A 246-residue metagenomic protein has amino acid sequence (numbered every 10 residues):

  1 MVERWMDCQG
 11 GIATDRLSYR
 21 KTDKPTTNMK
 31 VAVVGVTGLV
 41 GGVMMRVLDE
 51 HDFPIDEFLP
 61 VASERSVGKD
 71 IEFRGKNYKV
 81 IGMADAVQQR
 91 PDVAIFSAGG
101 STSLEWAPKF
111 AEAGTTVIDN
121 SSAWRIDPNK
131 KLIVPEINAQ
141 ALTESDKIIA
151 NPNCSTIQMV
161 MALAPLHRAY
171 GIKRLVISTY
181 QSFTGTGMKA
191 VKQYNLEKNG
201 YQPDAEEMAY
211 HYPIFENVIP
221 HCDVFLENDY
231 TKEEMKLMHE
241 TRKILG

Functional and structural regions predicted by a protein language model:
Y19, D23-I214: N-terminal Rossmann-like NAD(P) cofactor-binding subdomain of oxidoreductases, focused on the glycine-rich
F215-G246: Oxyanion-binding "anion nests"
